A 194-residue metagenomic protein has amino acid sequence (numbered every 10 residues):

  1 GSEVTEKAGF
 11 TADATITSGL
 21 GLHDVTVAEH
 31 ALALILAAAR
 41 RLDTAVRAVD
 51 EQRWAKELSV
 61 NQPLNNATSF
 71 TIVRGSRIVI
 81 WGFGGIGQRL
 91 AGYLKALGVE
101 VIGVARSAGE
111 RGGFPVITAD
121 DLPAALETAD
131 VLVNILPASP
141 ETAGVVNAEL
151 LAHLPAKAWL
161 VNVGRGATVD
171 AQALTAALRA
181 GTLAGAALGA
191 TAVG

Functional and structural regions predicted by a protein language model:
G1-T17, N147: An N-terminal-biased, well-structured beta-alpha scaffold segment characteristic of Rossmann-like dinucleotide-binding
G1-T5, G103-E110: Short, polar loop motifs at secondary-structure junctions
A14, G19-R77: Phosphate-binding beta-alpha-beta segment of Rossmann-like dinucleotide-binding domains, i.e., the NAD(P)
R77, A91, V99-E100: Residues at the starts of beta-strands that form the adenosine-phosphate
I78-G82: Conserved N-terminal Rossmann-fold NAD(P)-binding element of oxidoreductases
I86: Hydrophobic/small residue at the entry helix of a nucleotide-binding pocket
A91, K95, L178-R179: Gly/Ala-rich phosphate-binding loop of Rossmann-like dinucleotide-binding domains, activating on the conserved
S107-G194: Rossmann-like adenosine-cofactor binding region
